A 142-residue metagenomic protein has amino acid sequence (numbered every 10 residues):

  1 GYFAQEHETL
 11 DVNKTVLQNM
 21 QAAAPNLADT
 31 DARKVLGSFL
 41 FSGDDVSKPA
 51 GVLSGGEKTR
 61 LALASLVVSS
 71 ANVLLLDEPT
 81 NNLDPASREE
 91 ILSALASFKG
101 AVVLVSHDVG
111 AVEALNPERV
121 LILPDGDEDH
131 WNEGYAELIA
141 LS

Functional and structural regions predicted by a protein language model:
G1-S142: ABC ATP-binding cassette signature C-motif
